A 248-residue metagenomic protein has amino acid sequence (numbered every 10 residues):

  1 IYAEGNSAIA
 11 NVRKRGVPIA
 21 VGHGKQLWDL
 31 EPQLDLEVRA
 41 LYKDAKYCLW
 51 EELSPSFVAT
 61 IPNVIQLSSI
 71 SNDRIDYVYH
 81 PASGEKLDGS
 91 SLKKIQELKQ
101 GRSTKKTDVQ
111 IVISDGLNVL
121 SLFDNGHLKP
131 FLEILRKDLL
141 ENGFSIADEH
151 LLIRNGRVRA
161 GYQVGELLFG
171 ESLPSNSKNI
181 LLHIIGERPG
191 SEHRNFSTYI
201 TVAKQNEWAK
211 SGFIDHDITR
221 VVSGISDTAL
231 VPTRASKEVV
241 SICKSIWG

Functional and structural regions predicted by a protein language model:
I1-L92: Active-site loop/lid in soluble adenylation, ligation, and acyl-transfer enzymes
I1-V21, E97-K105, T228-G248: N-terminal charge/polar-biased segments
E37-S56, T60-N63, H127, E133-H150 (+1 more regions): Alpha/propeptide regions of enzymes that mature by internal proteolysis
P55-A59, G170-S175: A general structural signal for short secondary-structure junctions and capping/turn motifs
T60-I61, K105-K106, S177: Short, well-ordered loop/turn elements at secondary-structure boundaries
N72, L117, P189: Surface-exposed, flexible loop/turn segments at secondary-structure boundaries
G84-S172, L181-L182, E192-N195, Y199-E207 (+2 more regions): Conserved mixed alpha/beta catalytic, RNA-binding, or beta-rich assembly cores of soluble enzyme, regulatory
L173-G248: C-terminal functional extensions of proteins
